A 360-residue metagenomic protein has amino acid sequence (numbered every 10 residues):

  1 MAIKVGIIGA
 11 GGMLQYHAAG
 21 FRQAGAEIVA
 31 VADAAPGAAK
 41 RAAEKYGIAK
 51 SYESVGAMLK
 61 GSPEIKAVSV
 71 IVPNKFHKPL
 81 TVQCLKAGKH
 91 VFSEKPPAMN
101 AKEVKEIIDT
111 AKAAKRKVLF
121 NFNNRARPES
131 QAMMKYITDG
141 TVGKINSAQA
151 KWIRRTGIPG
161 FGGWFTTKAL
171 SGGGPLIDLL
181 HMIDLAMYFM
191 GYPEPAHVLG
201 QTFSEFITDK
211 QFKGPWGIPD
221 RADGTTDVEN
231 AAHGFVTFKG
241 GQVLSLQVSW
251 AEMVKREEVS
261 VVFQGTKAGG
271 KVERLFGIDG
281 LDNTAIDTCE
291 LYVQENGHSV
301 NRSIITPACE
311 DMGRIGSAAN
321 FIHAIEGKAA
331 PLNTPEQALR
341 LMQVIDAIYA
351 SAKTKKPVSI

Functional and structural regions predicted by a protein language model:
M1-Y46: N-terminal Rossmann-like dinucleotide-binding module
H17, Y46-T110: Beta-loop-alpha module in the N-terminal Rossmann-like domain of NAD(P)-dependent dehydrogenases, especially those
R22, A57, A67-V70, E103-K105 (+4 more regions): C-terminal helix-rich "cap/oligomerization" subdomain common to oxidoreductases
G37, V254, P307-A319, E336: Active-site loop of classical SDR/Rossmann-like NAD(P)-dependent oxidoreductases, centered on the catalytic Tyr-X3-Lys
S93, N100, V118-F120, Q149 (+2 more regions): Hydrophobic residues in well-ordered beta-strands that form the structural core
E106-N123, V142-A148: Rossmann-fold dehydrogenase core element
N124-T225, K355: Predominantly a Rossmann-like dinucleotide-binding segment in NAD(P)-dependent oxidoreductases
D184-N283, I315-H323, G327-A329: Contiguous beta-strand/loop segments that form the cofactor/metal-binding neighborhood of enzyme cores
